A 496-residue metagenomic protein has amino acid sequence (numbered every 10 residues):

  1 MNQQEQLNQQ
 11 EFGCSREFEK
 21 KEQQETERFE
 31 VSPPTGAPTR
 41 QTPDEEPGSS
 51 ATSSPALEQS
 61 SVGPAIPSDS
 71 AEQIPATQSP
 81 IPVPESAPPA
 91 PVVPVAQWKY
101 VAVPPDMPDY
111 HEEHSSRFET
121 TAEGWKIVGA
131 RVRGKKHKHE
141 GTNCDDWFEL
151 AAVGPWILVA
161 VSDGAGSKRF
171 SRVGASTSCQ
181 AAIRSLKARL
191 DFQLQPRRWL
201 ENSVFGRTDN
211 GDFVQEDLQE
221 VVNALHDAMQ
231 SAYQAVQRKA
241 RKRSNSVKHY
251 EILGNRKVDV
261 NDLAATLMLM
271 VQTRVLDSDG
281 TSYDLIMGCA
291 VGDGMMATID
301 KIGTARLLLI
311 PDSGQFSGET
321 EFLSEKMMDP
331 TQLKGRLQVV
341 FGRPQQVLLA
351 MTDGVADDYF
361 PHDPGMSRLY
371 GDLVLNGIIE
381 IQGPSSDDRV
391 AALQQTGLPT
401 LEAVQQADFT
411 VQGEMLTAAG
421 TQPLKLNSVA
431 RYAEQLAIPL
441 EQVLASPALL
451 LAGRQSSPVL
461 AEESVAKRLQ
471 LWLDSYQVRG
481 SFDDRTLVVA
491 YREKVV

Functional and structural regions predicted by a protein language model:
N2, E11, E25-V101, L253-G254 (+1 more regions): C-terminal catalytic subdomain
P33, E72-P75, I81-A188, G294 (+3 more regions): N-terminal entry segment of metal-dependent catalytic domains or homologous docking segments
T142-A152, N255, D259-M287, P311-P361: Acidic loop->beta-strand submotif enriched in PP2C/PPM serine/threonine phosphatases
A152-P155, T273-L276, I299-T304, R492-K494: Short acidic-glycine loop/turn motifs at beta-strand connectors
V161, V291, M351: Generic enzyme active-site microenvironment
K168-S171, T298-D300, D358-F360: Short helix/loop capping segments that flank catalytic or ligand/cofactor-binding pockets
K187-R197: Flexible helix-coil linker/hinge segments at domain or subdomain boundaries
L200-D300, Q332-R343, Y476-F482, L487: Catalytic core of PPM/PP2C metal-dependent serine/threonine phosphatase domains
